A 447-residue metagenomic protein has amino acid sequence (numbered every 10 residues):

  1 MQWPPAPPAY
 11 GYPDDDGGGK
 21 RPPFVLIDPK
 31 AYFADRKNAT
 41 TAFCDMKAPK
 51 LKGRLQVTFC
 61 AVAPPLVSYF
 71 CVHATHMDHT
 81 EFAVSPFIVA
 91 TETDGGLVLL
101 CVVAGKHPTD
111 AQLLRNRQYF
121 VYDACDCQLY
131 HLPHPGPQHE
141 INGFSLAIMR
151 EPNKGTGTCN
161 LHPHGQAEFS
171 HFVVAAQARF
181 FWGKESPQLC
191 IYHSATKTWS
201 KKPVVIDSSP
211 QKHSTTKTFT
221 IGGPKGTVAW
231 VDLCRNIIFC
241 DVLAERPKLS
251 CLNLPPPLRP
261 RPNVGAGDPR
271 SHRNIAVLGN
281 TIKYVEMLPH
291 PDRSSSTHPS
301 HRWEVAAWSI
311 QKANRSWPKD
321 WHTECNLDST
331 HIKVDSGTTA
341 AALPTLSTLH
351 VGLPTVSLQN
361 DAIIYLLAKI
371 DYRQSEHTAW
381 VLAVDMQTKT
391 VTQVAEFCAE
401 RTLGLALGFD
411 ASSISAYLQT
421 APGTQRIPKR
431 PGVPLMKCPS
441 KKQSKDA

Functional and structural regions predicted by a protein language model:
Q2-G165, A368, T378-M386, V391 (+1 more regions): General structural concept
Q2-G17, T91, G222, P299-A447: C-terminal closing repeat unit and adjoining cap/tail of repeat-based domains
P29, M46, A74, G95 (+14 more regions): Short linear motifs in intrinsically disordered/low-complexity regions
A39-T41, L243, N263-G267, T297-P299 (+2 more regions): Surface-exposed beta-strand edges and their flanking turn/coil or helix-capping segments
A42-H79, A111-Q138, K184-I206, I238-P260 (+2 more regions): Surface-exposed loop/turn elements that mediate protein-protein interactions on large endomembrane-trafficking
Q56, H139, L146, T158-N160 (+6 more regions): Polar low-complexity intrinsically disordered regions enriched in Ser/Thr and small residues
H79-E81, S85-P86, A90-S296: A sequence/structural signal of beta-propeller blade repeats
